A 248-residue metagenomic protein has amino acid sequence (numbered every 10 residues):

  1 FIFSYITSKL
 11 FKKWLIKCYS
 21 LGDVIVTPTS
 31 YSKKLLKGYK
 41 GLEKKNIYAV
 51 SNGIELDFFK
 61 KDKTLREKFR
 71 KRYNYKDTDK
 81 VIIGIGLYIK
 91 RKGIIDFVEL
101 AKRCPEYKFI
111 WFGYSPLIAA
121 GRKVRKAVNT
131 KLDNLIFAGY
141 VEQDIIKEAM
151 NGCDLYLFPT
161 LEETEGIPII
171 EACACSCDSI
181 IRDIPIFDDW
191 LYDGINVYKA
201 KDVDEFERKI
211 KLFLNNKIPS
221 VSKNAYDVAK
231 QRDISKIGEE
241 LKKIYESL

Functional and structural regions predicted by a protein language model:
Y5-I25: Membrane-proximal helix-turn-helix segments that form the acceptor-binding/catalytic region of lipid-linked
Y31, G53: Carbohydrate-associated surface elements
I54, I85, K108-K123, F137-G139: Glycosyltransferase donor-sugar binding loop
K76-K92, V98-K102, I110: Conserved donor-binding/catalytic core segment of Leloir-type glycosyltransferases
Y140, E148-C153: Short alpha-helical donor nucleotide-sugar binding micro-motif in glycosyltransferases
L161: Aromatic "clamp/platform" in nucleotide-sugar-dependent glycosyltransferases that forms part of the donor/acceptor
D178-I181: Short hydrophobic beta-strand element within catalytic cores of glycosyltransferases and related nucleotide-activated
D193-D204, L212-K217: Conserved acidic donor-binding segment of nucleotide-sugar-dependent glycosyltransferases
